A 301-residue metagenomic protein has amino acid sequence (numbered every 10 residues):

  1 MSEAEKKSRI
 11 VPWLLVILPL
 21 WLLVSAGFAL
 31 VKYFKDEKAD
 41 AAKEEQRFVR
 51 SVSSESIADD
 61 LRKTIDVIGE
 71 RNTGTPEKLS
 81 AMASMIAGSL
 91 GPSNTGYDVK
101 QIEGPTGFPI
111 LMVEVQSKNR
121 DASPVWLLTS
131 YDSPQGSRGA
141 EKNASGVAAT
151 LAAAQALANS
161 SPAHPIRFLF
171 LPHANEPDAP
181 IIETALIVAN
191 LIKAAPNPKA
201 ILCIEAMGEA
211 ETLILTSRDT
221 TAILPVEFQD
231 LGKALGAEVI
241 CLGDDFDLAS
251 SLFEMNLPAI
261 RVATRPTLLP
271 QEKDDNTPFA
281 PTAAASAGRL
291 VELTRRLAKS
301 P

Functional and structural regions predicted by a protein language model:
M1-I10: N-terminal Lys/Arg-rich, disordered targeting/topogenic segments
P12-A29: Hydrophobic membrane-insertion alpha-helices, especially the h-region of bacterial N-terminal signal peptides
W13-L15, R62-K118: A non-catalytic alpha/beta surface segment that caps or lines the substrate-entry region of metallo-dependent hydrolase
L30-K78, T267-T277: N-terminal capping segment at the start of a domain
S51-A58, T73-S84, A140-A148, A179-I182 (+3 more regions): Soluble non-cytosolic domains of exported or imported proteins
I57-L61, I65, N94, P105-P165 (+1 more regions): Catalytic-core environment of secreted peptidases
P134-E227, A249: Acidic/histidine-rich catalytic neighborhood of metal-dependent amide-processing enzymes
A200, E209-P301: Active-site-adjacent substrate-binding region of metalloamidase/peptidase-like peptide-processing proteins
